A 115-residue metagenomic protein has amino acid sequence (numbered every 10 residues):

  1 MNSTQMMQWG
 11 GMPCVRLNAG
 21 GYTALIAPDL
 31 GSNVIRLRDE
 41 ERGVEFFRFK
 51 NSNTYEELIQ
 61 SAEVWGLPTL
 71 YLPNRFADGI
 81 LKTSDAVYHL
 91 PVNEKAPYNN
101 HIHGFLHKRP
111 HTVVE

Functional and structural regions predicted by a protein language model:
M1-E115: Surface-exposed acidic/polar loop and edge beta-strand patches at domain peripheries
